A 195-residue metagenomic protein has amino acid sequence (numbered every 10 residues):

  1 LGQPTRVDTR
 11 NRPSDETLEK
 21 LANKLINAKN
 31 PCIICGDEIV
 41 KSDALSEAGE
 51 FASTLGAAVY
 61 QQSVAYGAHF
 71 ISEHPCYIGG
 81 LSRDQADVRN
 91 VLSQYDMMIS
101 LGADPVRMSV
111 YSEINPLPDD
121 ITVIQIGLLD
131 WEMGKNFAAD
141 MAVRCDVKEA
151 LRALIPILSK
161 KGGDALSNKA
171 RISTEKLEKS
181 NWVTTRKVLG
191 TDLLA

Functional and structural regions predicted by a protein language model:
L1-H74, K169-A195: Cofactor-pocket helix-loop regions in the catalytic cores of large enzyme subunits
R6-R12, S72-R83, N136-E149: Short beta-strand elements at the ligand-binding edges of bilobed clamshell
D8-E16, A48-G56, S109-D120, R152-L166: Phosphate-binding glycine-rich loops and adjacent basic patches that engage nucleotide phosphates, nucleic-acid
P13-T17, Q62-G67, R89-Q94, L128-E132 (+1 more regions): Short C-terminal domain-edge/linker segments immediately following a structured domain
E19, N23, D120-A195: Phosphate/pyrophosphate-binding active-site segments
N27, S93-Q94, A138: Alpha-helix C-terminal capping/helix-to-coil transition sites in glycosyltransferase folds
D37-I124: Glycine-rich, anion-gripping cofactor-binding loops and their flanking helix/strand elements in enzyme active sites
